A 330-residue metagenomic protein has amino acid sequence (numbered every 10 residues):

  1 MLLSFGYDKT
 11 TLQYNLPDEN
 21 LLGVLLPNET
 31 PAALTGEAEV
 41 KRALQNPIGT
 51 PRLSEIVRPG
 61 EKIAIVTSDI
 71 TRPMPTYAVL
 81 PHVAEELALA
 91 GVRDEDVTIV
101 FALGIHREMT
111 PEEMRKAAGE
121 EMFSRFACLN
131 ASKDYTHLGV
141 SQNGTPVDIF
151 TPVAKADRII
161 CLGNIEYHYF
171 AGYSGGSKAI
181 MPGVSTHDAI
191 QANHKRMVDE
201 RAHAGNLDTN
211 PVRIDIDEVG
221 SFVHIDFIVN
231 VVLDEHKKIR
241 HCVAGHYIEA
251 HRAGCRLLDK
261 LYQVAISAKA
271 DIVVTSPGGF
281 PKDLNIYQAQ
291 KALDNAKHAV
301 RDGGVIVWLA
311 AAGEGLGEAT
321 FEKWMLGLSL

Functional and structural regions predicted by a protein language model:
M1-L44: N-terminal amphipathic/basic leader segments beginning at the initiator methionine
I48-A64, L89-D94, V264-I272, V300-R301: Glycine-rich phosphate/diphosphate-binding loops that line cofactor/substrate pockets in enzymes
K62-P73, T98-G104, C161, V274-S276: Short glycine-rich or small-residue beta-strand-to-loop segments that form or flank ligand, phosphate, metal/Fe-S
P73-V92, A289-A299: Histidine-anchored nucleotide/phosphate-binding helix
D94-I105, V305-A311: Short internal beta-strands
M109-S174: An acidic, phosphate/nucleotide-engaging active-site surface
H203-P281: Membrane-embedded hairpin module used as a gating/binding unit in multi-pass transport and secretion proteins
D283-L330: C-terminal catalytic subdomain
